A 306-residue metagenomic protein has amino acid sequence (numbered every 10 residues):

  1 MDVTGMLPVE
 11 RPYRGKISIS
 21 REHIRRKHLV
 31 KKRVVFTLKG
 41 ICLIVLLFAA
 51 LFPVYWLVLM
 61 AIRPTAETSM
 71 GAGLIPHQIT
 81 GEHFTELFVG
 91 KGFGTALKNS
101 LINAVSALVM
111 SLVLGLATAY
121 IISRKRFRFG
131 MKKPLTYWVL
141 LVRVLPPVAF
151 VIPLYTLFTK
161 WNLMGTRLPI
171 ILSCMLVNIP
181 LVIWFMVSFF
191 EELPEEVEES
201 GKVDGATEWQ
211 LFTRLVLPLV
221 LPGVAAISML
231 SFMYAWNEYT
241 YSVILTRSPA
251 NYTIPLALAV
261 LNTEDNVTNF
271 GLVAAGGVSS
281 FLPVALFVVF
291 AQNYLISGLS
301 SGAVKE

Functional and structural regions predicted by a protein language model:
M1-V35, T68-G90: Membrane-topology segments of multi-pass transport proteins
F36-E306: A structural signal for multi-pass alpha-helical bundles of membrane permease subunits that mediate small-molecule
